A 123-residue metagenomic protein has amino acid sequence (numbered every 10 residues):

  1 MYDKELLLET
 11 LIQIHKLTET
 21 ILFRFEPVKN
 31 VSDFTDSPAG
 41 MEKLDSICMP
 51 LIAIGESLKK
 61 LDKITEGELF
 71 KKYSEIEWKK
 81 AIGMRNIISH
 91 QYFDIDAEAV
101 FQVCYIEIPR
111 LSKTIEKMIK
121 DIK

Functional and structural regions predicted by a protein language model:
M1-K123: Solvent-exposed interaction patches of small proteins and small membrane subunits
